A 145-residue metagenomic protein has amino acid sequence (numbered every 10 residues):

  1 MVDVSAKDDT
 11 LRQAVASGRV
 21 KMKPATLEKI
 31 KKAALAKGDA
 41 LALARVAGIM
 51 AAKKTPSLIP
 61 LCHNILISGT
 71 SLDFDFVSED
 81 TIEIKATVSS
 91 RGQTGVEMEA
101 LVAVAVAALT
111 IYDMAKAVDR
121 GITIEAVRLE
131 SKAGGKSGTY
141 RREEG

Functional and structural regions predicted by a protein language model:
M1-L41, V46-L61, S68-D73, V77-G145: C-terminal binding/interaction regions
